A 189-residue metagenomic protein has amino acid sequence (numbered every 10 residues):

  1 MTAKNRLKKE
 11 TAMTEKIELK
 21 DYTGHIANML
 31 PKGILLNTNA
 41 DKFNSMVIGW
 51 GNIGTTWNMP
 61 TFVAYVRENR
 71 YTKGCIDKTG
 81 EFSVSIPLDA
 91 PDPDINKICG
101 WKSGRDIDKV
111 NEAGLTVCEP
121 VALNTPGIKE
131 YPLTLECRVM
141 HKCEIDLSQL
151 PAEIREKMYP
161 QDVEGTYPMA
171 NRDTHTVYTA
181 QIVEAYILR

Functional and structural regions predicted by a protein language model:
A3-R189: Basic, polyanion-binding surface patches
